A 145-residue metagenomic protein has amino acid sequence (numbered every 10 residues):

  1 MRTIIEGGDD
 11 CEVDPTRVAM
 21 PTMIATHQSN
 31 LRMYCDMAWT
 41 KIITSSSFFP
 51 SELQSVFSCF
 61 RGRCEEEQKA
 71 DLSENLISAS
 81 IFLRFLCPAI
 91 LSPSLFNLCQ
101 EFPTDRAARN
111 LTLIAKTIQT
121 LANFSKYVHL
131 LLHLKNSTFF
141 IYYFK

Functional and structural regions predicted by a protein language model:
M1-K145: Extended alpha-helical scaffold/tether regions of large eukaryotic proteins that assemble membrane-trafficking
